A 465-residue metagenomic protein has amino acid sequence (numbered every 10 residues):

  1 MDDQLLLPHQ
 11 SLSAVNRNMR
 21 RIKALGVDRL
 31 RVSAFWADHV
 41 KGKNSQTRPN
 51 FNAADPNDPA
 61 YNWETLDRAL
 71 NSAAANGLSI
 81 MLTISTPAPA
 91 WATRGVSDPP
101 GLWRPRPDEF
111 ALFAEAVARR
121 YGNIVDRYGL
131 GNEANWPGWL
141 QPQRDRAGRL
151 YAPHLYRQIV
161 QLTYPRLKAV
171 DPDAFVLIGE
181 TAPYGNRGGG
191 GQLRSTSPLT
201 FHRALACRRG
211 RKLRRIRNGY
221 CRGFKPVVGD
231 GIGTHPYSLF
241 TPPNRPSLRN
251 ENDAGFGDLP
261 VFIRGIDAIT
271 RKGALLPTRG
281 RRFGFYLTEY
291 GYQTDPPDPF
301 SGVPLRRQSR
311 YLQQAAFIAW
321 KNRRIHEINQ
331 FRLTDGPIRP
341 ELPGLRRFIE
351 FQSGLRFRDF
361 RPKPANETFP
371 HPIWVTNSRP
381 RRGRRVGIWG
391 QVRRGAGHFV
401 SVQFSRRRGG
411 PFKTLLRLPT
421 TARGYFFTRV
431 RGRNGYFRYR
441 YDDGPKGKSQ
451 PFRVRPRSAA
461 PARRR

Functional and structural regions predicted by a protein language model:
M1-D28, S33-F35: Boundary/entry segment of secreted carbohydrate-active catalytic domains
M1-D3, D28-D38, S79-I84, D126-L130 (+5 more regions): Structural recognition of the beta-strand scaffold that forms the well-ordered cores of secreted hydrolase catalytic
V15, P107, A111, Y151-G302: Noncatalytic carbohydrate-binding groove/subsite architecture in carbohydrate-active enzymes
L25-Q192, L239: Substrate-binding cleft and catalytic face of glycoside hydrolase catalytic domains, especially the flexible beta-alpha
G42, Q46-A54, R120, A134 (+6 more regions): Aromatic-rich peripheral "rim/lid" segments of glycoside hydrolase catalytic domains that contact and position glycan
Q403-G409: Conserved Ser/Thr-centered positions that define the repeating blades of beta-propeller domains
K413-R423: Solvent-exposed serine/threonine-rich low-complexity stretches and specific carbohydrate-binding patches
G424-T428: Short strand-edge motifs at loop-to-beta-strand transitions and within beta-strands of extracellular beta-rich domains
